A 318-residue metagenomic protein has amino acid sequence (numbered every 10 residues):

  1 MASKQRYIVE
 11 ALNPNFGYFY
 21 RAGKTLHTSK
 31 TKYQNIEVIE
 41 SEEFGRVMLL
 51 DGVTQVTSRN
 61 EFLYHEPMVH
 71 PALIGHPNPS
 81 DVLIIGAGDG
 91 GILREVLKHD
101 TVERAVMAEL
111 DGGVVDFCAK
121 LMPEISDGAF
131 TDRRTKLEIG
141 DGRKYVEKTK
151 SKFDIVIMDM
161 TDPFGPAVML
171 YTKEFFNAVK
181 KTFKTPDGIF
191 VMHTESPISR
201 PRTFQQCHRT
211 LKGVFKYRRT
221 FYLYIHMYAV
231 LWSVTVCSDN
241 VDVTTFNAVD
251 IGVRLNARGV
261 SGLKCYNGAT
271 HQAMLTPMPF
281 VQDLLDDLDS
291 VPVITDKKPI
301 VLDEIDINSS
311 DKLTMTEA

Functional and structural regions predicted by a protein language model:
M1-F44, T220-A318: Soluble small-group transferase modules, centered on the S-adenosyl donor enzyme superfamily
A2-I8, V56-M192, I198-H208, S309-A318: The AdoMet/dcAdoMet-binding core of the Class I SAM-like
K32-Q34, D51, T131: Short strand-coil-strand connectors
E37, T54-Q55: Short, solvent-exposed loop/turn motifs
E37-I39, V47-L49, L83-I85: Short, conserved beta-strand segments within well-ordered enzyme catalytic domains that often line or immediately flank
R46, V56-H65, V114, L231-D242: Conserved N-terminal glycine/acidic-rich loop preference
R46-D51, M158-T161: Gly-rich Lys/Arg/Thr-decorated short loops/hinges at beta-loop-alpha junctions or inter-strand turns that position
F176-K180, R202-I225, T235: Conserved Class I S-adenosyl-L-methionine
